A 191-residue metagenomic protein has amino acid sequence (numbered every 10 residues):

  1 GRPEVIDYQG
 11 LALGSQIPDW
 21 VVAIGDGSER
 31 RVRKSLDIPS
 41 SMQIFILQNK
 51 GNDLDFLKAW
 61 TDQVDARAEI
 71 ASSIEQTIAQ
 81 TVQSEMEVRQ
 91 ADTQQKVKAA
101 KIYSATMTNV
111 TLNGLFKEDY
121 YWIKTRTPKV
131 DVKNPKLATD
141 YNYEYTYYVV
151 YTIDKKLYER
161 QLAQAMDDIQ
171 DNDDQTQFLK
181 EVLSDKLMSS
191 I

Functional and structural regions predicted by a protein language model:
G1-I191: Domain-level marker for long, solvent-exposed, non-transmembrane regions
